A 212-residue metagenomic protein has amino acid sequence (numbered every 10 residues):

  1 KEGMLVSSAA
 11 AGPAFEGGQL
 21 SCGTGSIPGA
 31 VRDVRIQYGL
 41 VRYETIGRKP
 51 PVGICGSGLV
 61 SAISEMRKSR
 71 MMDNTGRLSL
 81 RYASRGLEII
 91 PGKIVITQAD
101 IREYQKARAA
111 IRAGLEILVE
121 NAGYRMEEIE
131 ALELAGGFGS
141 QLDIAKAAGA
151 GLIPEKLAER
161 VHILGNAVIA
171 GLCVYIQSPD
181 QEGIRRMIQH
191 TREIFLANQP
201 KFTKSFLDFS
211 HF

Functional and structural regions predicted by a protein language model:
K1-F212: Helical "lid/coupling" subdomains associated with nucleotide-phosphate turnover
